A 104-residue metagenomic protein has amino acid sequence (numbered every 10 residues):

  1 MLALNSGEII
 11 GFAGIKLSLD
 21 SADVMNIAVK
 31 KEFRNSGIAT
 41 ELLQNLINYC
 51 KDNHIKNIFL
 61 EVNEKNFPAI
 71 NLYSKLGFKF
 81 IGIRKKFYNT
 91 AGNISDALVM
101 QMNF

Functional and structural regions predicted by a protein language model:
M1-R34, L43-N45, Y49, N53 (+2 more regions): Acetyl-CoA-dependent GNAT
E8, N53, K79, N93-S95: Structured loop/turn residues at beta-strand edges in well-structured enzyme cores
I27-Q44, K51-N53, N57, E64-N71 (+2 more regions): Conserved glycine-rich acetyl-CoA-binding loop
K56, N63-F67, K86-F104: C-terminal "cap" of GNAT-fold acetyltransferases
G82-R84: Beta-hairpin "wing" of winged helix-turn-helix
